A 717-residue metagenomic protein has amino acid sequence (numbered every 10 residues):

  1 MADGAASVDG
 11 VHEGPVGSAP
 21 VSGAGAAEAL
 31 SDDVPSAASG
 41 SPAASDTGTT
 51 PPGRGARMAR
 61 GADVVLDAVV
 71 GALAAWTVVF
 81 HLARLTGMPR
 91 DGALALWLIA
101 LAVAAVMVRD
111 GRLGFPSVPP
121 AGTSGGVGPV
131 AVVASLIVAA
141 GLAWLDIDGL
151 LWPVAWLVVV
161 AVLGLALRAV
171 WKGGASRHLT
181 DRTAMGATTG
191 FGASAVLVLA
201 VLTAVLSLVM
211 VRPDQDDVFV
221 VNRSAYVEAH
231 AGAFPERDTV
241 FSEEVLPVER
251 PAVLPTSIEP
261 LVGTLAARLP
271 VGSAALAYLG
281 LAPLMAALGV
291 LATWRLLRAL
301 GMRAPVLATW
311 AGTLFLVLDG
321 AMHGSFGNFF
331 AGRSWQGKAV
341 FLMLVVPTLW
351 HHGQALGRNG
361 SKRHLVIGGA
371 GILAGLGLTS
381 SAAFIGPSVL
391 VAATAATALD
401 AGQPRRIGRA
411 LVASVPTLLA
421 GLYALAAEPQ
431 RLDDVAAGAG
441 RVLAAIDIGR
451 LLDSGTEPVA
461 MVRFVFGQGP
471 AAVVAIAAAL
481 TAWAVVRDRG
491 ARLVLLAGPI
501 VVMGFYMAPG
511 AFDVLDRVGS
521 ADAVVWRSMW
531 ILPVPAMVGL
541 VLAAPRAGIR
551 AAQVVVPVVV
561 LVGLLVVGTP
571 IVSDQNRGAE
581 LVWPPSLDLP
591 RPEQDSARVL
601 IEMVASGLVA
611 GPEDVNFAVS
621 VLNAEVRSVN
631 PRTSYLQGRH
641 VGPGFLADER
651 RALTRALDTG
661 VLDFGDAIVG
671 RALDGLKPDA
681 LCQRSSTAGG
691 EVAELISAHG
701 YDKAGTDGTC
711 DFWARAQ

Functional and structural regions predicted by a protein language model:
M1-G186, A424-L432, G438-A445, Y506 (+1 more regions): Membrane-embedded, hydrophobic transmembrane alpha-helices
A140-W144, H364-S381: Membrane-interface alpha helices of multi-pass inner-membrane proteins
W152-V158, P283, G332, K338-V345 (+1 more regions): Hydrophobic/aromatic-rich transmembrane helices and adjacent perimembrane loops
T189-F191, V198-D319, H323-W335, L344 (+1 more regions): Active-site lumenal/periplasmic loops and adjacent helix-entry segments of GT-C-fold, multi-pass membrane
T203-A204, M322, L378, A382-F384 (+1 more regions): Transmembrane alpha-helical segments
Q215-F219, A382-A479, W483-V494: Transmembrane catalytic cores of multi-pass membrane glycosyltransferases and polysaccharide-assembly enzymes
A299-L307, G402-L411, A479-G504, A547-V554: Membrane-interface helix-loop-helix junctions at transmembrane boundaries of multi-pass membrane enzymes, predominantly
P590, Q594-A652, G670-E691, G708-W713: Short periplasmic/luminal acceptor-recognition loop of GT-C membrane glycosyltransferases, typified by
